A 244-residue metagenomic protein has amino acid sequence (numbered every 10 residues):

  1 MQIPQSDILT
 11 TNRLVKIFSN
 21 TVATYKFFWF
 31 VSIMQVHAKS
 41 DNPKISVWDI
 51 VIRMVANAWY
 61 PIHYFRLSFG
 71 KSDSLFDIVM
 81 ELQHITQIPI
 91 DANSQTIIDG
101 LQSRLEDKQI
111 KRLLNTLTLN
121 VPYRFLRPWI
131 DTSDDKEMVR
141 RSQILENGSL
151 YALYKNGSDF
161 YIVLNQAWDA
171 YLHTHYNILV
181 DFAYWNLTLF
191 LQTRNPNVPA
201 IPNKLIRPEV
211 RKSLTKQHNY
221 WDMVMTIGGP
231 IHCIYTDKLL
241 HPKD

Functional and structural regions predicted by a protein language model:
M1-M225: Mixed-charge, low-complexity interaction segments
K212, K216, T226, H232-D244: Histidine-centered nuclease catalytic patch
